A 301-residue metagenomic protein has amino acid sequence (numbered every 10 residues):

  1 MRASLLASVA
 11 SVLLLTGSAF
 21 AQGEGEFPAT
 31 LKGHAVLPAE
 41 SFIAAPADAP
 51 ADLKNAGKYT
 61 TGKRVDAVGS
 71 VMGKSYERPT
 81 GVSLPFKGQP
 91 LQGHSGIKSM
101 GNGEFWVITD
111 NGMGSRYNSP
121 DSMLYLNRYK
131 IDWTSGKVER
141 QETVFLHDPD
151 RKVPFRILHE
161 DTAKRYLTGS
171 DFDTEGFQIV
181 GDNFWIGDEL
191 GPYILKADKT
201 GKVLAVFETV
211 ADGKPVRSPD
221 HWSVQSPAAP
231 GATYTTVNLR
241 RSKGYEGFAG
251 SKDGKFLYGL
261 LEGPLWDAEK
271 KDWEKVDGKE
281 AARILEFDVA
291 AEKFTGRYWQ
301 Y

Functional and structural regions predicted by a protein language model:
M1-S4: Positively charged n-region of N-terminal signal peptides that target proteins for export
A7-S18: Bacterial N-terminal signal peptides
Q22-Y301: Sequence/structural signature of beta-propeller domains
